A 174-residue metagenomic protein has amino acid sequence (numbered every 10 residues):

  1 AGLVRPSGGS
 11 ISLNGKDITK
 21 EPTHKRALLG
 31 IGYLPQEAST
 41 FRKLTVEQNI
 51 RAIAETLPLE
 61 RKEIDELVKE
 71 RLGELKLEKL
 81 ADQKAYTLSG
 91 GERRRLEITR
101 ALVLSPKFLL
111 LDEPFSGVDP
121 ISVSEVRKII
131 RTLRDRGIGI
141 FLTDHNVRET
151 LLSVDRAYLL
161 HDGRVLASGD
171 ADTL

Functional and structural regions predicted by a protein language model:
R5, D17-G32, E37, R61-K62 (+1 more regions): ABC ATPase NBD coupling module
G9-K16, L29, L67, G169: Conserved ABC transporter NBD signature motif
L44-R51: Short coil-to-helix segment of the ABC ATPase nucleotide-binding domain corresponding to the Q-loop/switch region
R51, K62-L80, K128-R131: Conserved ABC ATPase "signature" region
K84-L88, E92: Conserved ABC ATPase signature
S105: Conserved catalytic motifs of ABC-family nucleotide-binding domains
L109-E113: Catalytic Walker B motif of ABC-type/P-loop ATPase nucleotide-binding domains
